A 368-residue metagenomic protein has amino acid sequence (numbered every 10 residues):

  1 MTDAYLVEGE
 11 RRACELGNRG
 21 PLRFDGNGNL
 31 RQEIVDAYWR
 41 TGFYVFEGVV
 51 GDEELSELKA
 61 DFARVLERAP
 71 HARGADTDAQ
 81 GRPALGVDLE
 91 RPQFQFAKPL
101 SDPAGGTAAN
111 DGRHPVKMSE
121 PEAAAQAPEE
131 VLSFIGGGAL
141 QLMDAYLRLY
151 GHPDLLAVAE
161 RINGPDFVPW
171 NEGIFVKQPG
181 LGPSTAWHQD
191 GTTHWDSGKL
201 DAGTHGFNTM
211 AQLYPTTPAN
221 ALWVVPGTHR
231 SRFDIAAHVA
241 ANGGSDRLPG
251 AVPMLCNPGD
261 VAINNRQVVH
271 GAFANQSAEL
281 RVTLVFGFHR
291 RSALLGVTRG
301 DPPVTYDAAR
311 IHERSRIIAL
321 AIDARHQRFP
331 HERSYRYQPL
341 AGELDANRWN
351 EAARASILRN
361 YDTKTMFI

Functional and structural regions predicted by a protein language model:
T2-F24, R68, D76, A237 (+2 more regions): Non-heme Fe(II)/2-oxoglutarate
T2-R40, E47-W187, T193: Non-heme Fe(II)-dependent double-stranded beta-helix
D36, A202-G206, Y214-F273, A293: Double-stranded beta-helix
V116-E120, Q189-T192, A237-R247, L280 (+1 more regions): Short, surface-exposed loop/helix-turn segments at secondary-structure junctions that function as lids/hinges flanking
D144-Y146, V158, W195-K199, A211-L213 (+2 more regions): Short helix-to-loop capping/linker segments positioned immediately adjacent to catalytic or ligand/cofactor-binding
E172-I174, T209-A211, L284-F288: A structural signal for short, well-ordered beta-strand segments
G173, Q178, Q189-G191, A211-P215 (+1 more regions): Short, structured patches in soluble enzyme cores that scaffold and shape functional sites
A186-G206: Acidic, His- and aromatic-enriched active-site or binding-groove loops in soluble protein domains that engage sugars
